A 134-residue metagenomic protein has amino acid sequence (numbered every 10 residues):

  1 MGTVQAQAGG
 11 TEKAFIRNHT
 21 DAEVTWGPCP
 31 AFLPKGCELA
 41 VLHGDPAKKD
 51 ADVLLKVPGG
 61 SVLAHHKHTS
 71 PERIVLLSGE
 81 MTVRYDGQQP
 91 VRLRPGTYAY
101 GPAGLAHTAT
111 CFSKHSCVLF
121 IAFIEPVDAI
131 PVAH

Functional and structural regions predicted by a protein language model:
V4-A51, H134: A short, N-terminal "cap"/entry segment at the start of jelly-roll beta-barrel domains of the cupin/DSBH fold
F32-K35, P46-K48, H68, V75 (+2 more regions): Extracellular/periplasmic catalytic domains that process cell-envelope and extracellular macromolecules
L39-V41, D52-L54, R73, Y98-Y100 (+1 more regions): Conserved hydrophobic/aromatic beta-strand scaffold that supports enzyme active sites
H43, K49-H68, P102-A106: Conserved short histidine dyad/triad with adjacent acidic residue
D45-A47, G87-G104: Short acidic-glycine-tyrosine-enriched beta hairpin
P58-S61, H68-G87: Glycine- and acidic-residue-biased ligand/ion/polar-headgroup-sensing regions
A103-V127: Ligand-binding loop in jelly-roll beta-barrel domains
V127-A133: Short, low-complexity, Pro/Ser/Thr/Gly-rich segments in the mature regions of secreted, periplasmic
